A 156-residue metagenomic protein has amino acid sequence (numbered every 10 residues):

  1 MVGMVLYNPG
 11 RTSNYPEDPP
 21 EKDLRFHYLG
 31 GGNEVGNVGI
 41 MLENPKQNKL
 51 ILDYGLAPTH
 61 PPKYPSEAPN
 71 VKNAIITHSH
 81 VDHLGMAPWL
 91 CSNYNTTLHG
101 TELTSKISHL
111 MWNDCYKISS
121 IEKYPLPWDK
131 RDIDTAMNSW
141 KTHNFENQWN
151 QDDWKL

Functional and structural regions predicted by a protein language model:
V2-P69, T142-L156: Core dinuclear metal-dependent hydrolase active-site scaffold
G32-N37, M41-I76, H80-T96, T104-K106 (+1 more regions): Pre-active-site segment of Zn-dependent metallo-hydrolases
